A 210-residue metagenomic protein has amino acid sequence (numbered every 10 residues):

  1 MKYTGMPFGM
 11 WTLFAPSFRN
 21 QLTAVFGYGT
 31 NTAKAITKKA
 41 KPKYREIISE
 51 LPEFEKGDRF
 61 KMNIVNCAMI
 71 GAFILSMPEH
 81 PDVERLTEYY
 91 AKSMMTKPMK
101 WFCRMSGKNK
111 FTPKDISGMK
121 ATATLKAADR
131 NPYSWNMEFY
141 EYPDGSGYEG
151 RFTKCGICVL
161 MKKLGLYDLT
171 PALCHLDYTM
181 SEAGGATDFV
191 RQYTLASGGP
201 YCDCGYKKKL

Functional and structural regions predicted by a protein language model:
M1-M77: N-terminal, charged low-complexity regulatory/assembly segments
G27, P81-D82, L166, A186: Residue-level recognition of short, structured coil/turn motifs that connect secondary structure elements
V65-G71, L75-L164: Amphipathic interaction/junction segments at domain boundaries or subunit interfaces
A68, L176, G199: Short, well-structured alpha-helical interface segments that form or flank functional binding sites
N131, S197-G198: A short catalytic or substrate-binding loop motif that flags glycine-/basic-rich loops and adjacent residues that bind
E138-A196: Short, hydrophobic/π-rich interface segment
D144, K208-L210: Short acidic-glycine loop/turn motifs at beta-strand connectors
G198-K208: C-terminal edge-of-domain segments
